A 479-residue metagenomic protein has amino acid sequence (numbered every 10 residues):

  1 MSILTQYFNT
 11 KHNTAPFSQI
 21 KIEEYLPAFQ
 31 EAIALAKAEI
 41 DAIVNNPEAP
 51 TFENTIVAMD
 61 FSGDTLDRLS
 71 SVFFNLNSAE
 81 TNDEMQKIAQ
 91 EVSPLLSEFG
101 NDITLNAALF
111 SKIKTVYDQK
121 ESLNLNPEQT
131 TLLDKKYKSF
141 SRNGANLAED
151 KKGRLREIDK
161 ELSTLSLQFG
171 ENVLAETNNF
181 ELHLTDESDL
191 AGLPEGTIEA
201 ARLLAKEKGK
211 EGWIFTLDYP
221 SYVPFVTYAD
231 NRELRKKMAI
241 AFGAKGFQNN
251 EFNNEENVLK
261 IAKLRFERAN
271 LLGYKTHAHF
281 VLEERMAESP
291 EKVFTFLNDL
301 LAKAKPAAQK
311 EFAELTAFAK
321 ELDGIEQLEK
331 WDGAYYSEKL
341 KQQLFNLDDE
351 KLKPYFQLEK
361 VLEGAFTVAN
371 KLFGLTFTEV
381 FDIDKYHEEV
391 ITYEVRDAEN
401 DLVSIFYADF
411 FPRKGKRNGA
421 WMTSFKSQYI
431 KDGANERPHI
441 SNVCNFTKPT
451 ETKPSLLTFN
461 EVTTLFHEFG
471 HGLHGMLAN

Functional and structural regions predicted by a protein language model:
M1-K21, P27, E31, G212 (+5 more regions): C-terminal, non-catalytic "cap/extension" segments appended to globular domains
M1-L193: N-terminal helix-rich structural modules
N9-E24, F73-V92, T115-E157, T216-E256 (+3 more regions): Short His/Asp/Glu-rich catalytic/ion-coordination signatures at enzyme active sites or charged loops
L26, Q30-I33, K37-I40, I56 (+18 more regions): Short, well-ordered alpha-helical packing segments
L132, E161-T164, E171, A175-T216 (+2 more regions): Active-site-proximal, well-structured secondary-structure segments within enzyme catalytic domains
N146-K152, L375-F381, N479: Inter-helical turn/loop segments and adjacent helix faces that build the functional surface of alpha-helical bundle
G273, K448, L456-A478: Active-site recognition of the HExxH zinc-binding catalytic motif
G433-F446, T450-T463: Active-site-proximal segment of zinc-dependent metalloprotease catalytic domains
